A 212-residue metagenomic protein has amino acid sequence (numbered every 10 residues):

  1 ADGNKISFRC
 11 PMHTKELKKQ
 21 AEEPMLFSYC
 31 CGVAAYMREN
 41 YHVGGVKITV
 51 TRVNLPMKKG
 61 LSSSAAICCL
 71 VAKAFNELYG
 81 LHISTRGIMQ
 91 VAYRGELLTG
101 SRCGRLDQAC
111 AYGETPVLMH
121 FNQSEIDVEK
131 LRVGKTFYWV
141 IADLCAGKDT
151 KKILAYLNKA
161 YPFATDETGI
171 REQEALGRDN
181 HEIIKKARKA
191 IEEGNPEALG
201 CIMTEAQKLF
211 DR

Functional and structural regions predicted by a protein language model:
A1-S28, A35-E39, C110-R212: C-terminal nucleotide
R9-R132: Gly/Ser-rich oxyanion-binding loop with an adjacent helix/lid that shapes the negatively charged ligand pocket
